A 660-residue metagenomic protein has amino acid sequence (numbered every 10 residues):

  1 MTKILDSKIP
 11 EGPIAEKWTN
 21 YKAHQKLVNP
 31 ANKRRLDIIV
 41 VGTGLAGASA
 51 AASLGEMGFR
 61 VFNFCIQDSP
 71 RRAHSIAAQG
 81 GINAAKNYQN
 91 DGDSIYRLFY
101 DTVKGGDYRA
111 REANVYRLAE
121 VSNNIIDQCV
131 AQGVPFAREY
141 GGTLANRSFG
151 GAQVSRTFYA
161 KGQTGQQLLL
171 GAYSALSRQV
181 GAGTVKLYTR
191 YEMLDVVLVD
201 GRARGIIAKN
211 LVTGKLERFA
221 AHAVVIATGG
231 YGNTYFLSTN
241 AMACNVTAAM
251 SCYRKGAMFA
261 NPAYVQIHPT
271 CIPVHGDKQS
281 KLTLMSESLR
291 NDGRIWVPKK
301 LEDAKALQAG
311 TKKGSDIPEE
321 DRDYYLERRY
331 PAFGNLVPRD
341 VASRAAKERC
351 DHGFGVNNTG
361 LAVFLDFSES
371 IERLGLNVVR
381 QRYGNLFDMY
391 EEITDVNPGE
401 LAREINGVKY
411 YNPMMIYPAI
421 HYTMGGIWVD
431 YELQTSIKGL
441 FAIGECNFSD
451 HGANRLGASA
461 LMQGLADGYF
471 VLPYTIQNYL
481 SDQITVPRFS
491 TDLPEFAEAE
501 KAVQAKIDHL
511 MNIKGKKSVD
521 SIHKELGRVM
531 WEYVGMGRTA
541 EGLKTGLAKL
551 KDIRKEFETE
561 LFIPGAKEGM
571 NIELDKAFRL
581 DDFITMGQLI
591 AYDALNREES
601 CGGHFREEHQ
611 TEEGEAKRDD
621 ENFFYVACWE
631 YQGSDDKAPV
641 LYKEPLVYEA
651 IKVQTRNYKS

Functional and structural regions predicted by a protein language model:
N20, Q25-V28, N32-D37, A50-S53 (+10 more regions): Glycine- and aromatic-enriched mobile tails/lids
R34-L36, G214-A223, S436: Core beta-strand elements of the Rossmann-like FAD/NAD(P) dinucleotide-binding domain in flavoenzyme oxidoreductases
G42-L45: Glycine-rich Rossmann-fold phosphate-binding loop(s) that bind the pyrophosphate of adenine dinucleotide cofactors
R60-C65, N261: Short beta-strand "acidic-cap" motif of Rossmann-like dinucleotide-binding folds
D68-Y100, Q266-T270, Q279-K281: Conserved N-terminal glycine-rich FAD pyrophosphate-binding loop of Rossmann-like flavoproteins
Q128-K215, A227, C271-M285: Conserved redox-cofactor binding core of oxidoreductases
A223-L282, H451-Y474: Glycine-rich loop(s) and the adjacent beta-strand/alpha-helix scaffold that form part
S251, A257-R403, Y474-Q477: An anion/pyrophosphate-binding glycine-rich loop and adjacent beta-alpha core in soluble alpha-beta enzymes
